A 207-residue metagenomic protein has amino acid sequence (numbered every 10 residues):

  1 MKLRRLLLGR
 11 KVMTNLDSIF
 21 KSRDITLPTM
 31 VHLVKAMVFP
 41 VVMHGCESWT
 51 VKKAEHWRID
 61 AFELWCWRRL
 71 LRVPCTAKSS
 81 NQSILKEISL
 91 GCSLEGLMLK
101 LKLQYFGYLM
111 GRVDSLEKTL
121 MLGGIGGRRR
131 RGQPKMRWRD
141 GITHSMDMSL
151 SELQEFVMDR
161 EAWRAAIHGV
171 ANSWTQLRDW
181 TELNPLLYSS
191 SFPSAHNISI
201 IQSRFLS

Functional and structural regions predicted by a protein language model:
M1-A195, S207: Short linear motifs embedded in intrinsically disordered, charge-biased segments
I200-L206: Short, intrinsically disordered C-terminal tails of secreted or membrane-associated proteins
